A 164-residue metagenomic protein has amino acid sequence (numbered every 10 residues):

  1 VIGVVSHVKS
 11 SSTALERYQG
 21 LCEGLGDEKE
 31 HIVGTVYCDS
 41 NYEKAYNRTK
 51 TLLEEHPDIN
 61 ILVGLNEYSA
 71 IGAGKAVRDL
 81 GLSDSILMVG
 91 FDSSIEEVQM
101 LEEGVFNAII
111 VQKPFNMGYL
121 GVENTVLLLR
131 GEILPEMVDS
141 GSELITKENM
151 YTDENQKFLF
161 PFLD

Functional and structural regions predicted by a protein language model:
V1, S83, D92-N107, E154-F158: Flexible loop/hinge segments that line or gate small-molecule binding clefts
I2-V5, G34, L87-V89, V138-G141: Beta-strand segments within the central parallel beta-sheet cores of soluble alpha/beta enzyme folds
V4-V5, T35, E103-F115: Short beta-strand elements at the ligand-binding edges of bilobed clamshell
V5, K9, T13, G24 (+1 more regions): Hinge/cleft segment of the Venus flytrap/periplasmic-binding protein
L15-E16, N47, K75, L120: Generic recognition of short, well-ordered alpha-helical segments
R17-G20, A76-D79, E103-G104, N124 (+1 more regions): Short, glycine/charged-enriched secondary-structure capping and boundary segments
R17-K29: Ligand-binding cleft/hinge of the Venus flytrap
L21, I32-G34, D39-M100: Hydrophobic alpha-helical
